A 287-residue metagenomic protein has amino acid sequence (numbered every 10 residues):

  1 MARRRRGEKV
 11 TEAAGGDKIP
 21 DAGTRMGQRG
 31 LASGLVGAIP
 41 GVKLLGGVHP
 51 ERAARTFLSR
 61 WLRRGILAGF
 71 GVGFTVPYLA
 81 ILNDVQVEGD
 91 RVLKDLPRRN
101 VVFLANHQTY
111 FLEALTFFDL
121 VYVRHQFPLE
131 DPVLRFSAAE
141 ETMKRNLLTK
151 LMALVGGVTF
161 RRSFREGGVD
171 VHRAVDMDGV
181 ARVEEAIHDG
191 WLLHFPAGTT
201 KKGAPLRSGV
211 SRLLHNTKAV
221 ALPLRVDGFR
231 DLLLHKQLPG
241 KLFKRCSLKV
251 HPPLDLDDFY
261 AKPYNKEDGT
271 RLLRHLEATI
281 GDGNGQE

Functional and structural regions predicted by a protein language model:
M1-V10: Short Lys/Arg-rich cationic patches that frequently serve as NLS/NoLS or arginine-rich RNA/DNA-binding motifs
G23, G27-V87, L115-T116, N146-V155: A transmembrane-helix-recognition feature enriched in membrane-embedded lipid enzymes and envelope glyco-/phospholipid
A53-A54, T149, W191, T199-K266: A cross-family acyltransferase "interaction/gating" segment
T75-Q108: Helix-to-loop junction immediately C-terminal to a conserved catalytic motif
D95-V171: Catalytic core of membrane glycerolipid acyltransferases/transacylases, capturing the structured, soluble-facing
R99-A105, H188-P196, A219: Generic beta-sheet signal
S163-G203: Internal catalytic-core helix/loop-beta-alpha segment that presents or stabilizes conserved functional determinants
P252-Y260, E267-G269, L273-N284: A conserved mid-domain beta-alpha-beta active-site/ligand-binding segment of alpha/beta enzyme cores
